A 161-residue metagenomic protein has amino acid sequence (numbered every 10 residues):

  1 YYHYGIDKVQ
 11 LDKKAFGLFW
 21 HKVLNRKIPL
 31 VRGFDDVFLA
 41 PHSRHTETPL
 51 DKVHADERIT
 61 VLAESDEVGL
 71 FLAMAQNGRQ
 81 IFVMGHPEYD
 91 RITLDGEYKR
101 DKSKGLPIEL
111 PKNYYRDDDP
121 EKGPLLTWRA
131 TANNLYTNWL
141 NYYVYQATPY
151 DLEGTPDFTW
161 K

Functional and structural regions predicted by a protein language model:
Y1, F19, H42-H45, E97-Y98 (+2 more regions): Tryptophan-centric aromatic hotspots in well-structured domains and transmembrane helices
Y1-N25: Cysteine-nucleophile active-site neighborhood
Y2, P49-D51, F71, D90-T93: Short catalytic/ligand-binding loop motif for oxyanion handling, primarily in non-cytosolic enzymes, centered on
K13, E64-E67, N133: A short catalytic or substrate-binding loop motif that flags glycine-/basic-rich loops and adjacent residues that bind
H21-V23, K52-V53, F71-M74, S103-K104 (+1 more regions): Short C-terminal domain-edge/linker segments immediately following a structured domain
R26-R32: Short helix-loop capping/hinge motifs at secondary-structure junctions, enriched in acidic/polar residues
R32-R79, M84-G85: Catalytic beta-strand/loop cores that center a nucleophilic Ser/Cys/Thr and support acyl-enzyme chemistry
G78, V83-K161: Acyltransferase
